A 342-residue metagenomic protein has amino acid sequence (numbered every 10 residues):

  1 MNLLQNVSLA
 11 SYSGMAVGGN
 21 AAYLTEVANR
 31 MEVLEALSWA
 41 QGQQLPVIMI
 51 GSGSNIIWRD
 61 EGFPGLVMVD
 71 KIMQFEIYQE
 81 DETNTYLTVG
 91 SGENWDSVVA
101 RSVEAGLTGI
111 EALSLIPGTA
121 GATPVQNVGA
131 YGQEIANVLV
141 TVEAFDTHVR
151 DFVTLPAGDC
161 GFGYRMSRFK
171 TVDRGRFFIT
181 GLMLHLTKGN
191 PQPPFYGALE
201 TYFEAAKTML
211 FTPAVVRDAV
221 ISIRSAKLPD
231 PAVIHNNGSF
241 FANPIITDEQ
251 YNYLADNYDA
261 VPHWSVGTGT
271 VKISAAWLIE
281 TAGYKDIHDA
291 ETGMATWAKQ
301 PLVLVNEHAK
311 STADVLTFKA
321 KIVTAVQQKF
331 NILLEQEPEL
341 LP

Functional and structural regions predicted by a protein language model:
M1-V149, D159: Anion-binding (especially nucleotide phosphate/pyrophosphate-binding) glycine-rich loop and adjoining beta-alpha core
L4-Q5, A10-V17, F152-D314, K329-P342: Phosphate/pyrophosphate- and phosphate-bearing ligand-binding catalytic cores of soluble enzymes
N29, G53, G118, R150 (+4 more regions): Residue-level signal for inorganic ion chemistry
V98-V99, A275, V323: Generic structural marker for isolated residues within well-ordered, non-membrane alpha-helices of soluble domains
